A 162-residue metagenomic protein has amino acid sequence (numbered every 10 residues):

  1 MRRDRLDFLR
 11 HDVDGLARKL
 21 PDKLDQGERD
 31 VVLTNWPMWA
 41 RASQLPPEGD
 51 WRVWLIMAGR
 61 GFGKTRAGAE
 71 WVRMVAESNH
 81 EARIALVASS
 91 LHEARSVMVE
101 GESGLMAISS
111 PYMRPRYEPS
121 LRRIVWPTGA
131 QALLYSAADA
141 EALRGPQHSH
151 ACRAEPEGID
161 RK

Functional and structural regions predicted by a protein language model:
M1-K162: Phosphate/NTP-binding elements of NTP-utilizing enzymes
